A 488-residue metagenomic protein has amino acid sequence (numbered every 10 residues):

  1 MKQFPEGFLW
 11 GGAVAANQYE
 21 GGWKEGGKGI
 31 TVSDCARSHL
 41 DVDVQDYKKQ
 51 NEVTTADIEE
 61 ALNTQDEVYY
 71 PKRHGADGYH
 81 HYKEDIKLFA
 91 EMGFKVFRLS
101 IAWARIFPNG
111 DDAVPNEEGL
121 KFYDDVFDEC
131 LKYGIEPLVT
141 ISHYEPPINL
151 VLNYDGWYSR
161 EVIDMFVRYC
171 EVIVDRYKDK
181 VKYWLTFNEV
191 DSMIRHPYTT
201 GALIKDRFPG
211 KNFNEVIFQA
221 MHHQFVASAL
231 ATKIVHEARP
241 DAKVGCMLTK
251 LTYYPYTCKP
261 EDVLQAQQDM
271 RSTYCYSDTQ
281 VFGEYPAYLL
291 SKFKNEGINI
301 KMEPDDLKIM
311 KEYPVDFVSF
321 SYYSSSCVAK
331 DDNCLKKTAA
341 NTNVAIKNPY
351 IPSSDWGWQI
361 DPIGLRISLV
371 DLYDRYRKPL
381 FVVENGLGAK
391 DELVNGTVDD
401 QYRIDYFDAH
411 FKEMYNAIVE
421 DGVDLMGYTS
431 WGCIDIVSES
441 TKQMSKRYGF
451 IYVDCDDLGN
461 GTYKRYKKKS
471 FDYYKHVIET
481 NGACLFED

Functional and structural regions predicted by a protein language model:
M1-D66, E91, N109-D111, L120-D488: Active-site region of glycoside hydrolase catalytic domains
E67-H81, Y158-R160: Active-site mouth loops of central-metabolism enzymes
H81-D85, P304: Alpha-helical scaffolding within the catalytic cores of extracellular/periplasmic polymer-degrading hydrolases
K95-A102, E136-T140: Short, well-structured secondary-structure segments
I101-P115: Glycine-rich, proline-tolerant flexible connector loops at the mouths of alpha/beta enzymes
